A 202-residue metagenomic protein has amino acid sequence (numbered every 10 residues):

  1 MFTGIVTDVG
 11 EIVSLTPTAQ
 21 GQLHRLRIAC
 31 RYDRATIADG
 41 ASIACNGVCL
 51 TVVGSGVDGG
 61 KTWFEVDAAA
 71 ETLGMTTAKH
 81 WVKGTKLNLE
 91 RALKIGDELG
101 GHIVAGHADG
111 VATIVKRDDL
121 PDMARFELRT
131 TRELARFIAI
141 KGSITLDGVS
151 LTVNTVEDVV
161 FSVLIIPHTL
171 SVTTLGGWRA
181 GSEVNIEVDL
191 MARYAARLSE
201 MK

Functional and structural regions predicted by a protein language model:
M1-K202: Conserved loop->alpha-helix
